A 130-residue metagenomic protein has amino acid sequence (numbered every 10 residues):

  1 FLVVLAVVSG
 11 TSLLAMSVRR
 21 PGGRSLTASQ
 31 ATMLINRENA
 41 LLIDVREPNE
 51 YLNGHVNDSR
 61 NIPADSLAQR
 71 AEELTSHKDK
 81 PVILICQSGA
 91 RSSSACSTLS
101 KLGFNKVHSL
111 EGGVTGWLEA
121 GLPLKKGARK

Functional and structural regions predicted by a protein language model:
F1-A40, P48-P81, R91-K130: Rhodanese-like catalytic fold shared by cysteine-dependent sulfurtransferases and DSP/PTP-type phosphatases
C86: Short cysteine clusters
